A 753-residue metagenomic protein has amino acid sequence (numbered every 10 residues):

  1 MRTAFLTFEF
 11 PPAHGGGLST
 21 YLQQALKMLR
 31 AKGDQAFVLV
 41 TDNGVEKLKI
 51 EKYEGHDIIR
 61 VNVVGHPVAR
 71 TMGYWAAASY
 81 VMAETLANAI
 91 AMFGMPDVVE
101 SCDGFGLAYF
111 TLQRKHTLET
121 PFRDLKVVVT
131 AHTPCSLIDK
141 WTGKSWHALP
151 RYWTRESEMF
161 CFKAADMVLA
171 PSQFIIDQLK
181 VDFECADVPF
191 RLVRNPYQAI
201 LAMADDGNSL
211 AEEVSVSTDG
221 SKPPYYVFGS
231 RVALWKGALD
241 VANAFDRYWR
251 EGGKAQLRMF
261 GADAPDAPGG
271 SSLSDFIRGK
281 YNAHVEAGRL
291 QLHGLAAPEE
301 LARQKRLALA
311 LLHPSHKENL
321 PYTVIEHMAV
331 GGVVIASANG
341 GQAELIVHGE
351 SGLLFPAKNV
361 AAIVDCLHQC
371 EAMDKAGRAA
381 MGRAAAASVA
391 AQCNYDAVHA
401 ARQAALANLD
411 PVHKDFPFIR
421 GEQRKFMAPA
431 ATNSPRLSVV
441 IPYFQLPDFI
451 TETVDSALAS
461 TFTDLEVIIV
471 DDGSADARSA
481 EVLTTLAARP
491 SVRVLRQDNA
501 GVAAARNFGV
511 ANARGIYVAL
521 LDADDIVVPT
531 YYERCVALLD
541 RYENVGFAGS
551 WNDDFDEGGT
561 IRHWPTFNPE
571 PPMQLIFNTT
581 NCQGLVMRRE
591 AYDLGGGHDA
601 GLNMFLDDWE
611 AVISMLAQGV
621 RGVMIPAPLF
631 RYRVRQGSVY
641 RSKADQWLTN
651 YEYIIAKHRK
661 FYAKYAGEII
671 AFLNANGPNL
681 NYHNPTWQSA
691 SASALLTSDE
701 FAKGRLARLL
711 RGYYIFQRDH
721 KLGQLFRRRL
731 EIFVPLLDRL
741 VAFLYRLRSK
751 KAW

Functional and structural regions predicted by a protein language model:
S217-K236, A242-F245, R258, P435: Conserved donor-binding/catalytic core segment of Leloir-type glycosyltransferases
S271-A296, P490-R493: Nucleotide-activated donor-binding/catalytic signature segment of Leloir-type glycosyltransferases, i.e., the conserved
H316, D498: Aromatic "clamp/platform" in nucleotide-sugar-dependent glycosyltransferases that forms part of the donor/acceptor
V333-A336: Short hydrophobic beta-strand element within catalytic cores of glycosyltransferases and related nucleotide-activated
L458-R496: Acidic donor-binding segment of Leloir-type glycosyltransferases
V518: Short aromatic/hydrophobic "clamp" motif used to bind/position activated sugar donors
T530-I561: Conserved donor NDP-sugar-binding/catalytic core segment of glycosyltransferases
M604-A611: Acidic donor-binding loop at a coil-to-helix junction in glycosyltransferase catalytic cores that engages
